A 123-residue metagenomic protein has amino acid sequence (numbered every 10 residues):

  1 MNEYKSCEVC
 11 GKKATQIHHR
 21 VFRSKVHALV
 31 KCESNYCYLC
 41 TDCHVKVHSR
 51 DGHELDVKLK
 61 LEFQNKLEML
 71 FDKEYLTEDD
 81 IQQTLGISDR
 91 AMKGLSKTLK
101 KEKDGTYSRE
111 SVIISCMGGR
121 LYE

Functional and structural regions predicted by a protein language model:
M1-Q16, T41-D42: Short cysteine-rich loop/turn motifs with clustered Cys
M1-S6, A28-V30, E54-L55, N65-L67: Short, charged surface segments at domain edges that flank catalytic/cofactor-binding sites
V21-N35: Short linker/helix segments within small regulatory modules
N35-K58: Short Cys/His-centered divalent metal-binding micro-motifs
L59-L76: Short, amphipathic alpha-helical "recognition" segments used to contact nucleic acids or chromatin
D80-T84: Short alpha-helical "recognition helix" segments of helix-turn-helix
M92-L95: Helix-turn-helix DNA-binding helix
K97-E123: Short Lys/Arg-enriched helix C-cap and helix-to-coil transition segments that create basic nucleic-acid-contact patches
